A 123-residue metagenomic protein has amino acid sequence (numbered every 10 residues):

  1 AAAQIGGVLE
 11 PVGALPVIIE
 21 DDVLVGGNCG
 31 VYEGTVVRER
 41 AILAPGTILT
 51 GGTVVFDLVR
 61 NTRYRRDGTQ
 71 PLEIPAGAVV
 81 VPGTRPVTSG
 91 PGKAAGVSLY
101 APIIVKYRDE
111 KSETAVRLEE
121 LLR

Functional and structural regions predicted by a protein language model:
A1-T88, G92: Structural signal for interior beta-strand "rungs" in well-ordered beta-sheet cores of soluble enzyme domains
P71-R123: Terminal amphipathic alpha-helical/low-complexity segments used for targeting or macromolecular assembly
